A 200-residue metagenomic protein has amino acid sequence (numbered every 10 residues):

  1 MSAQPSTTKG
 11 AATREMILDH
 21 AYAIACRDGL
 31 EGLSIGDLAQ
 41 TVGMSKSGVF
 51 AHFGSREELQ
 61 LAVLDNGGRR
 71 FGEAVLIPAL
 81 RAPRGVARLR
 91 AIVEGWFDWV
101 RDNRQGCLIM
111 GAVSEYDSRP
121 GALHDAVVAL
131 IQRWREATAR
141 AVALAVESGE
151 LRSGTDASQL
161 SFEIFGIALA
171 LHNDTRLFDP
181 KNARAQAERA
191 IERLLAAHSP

Functional and structural regions predicted by a protein language model:
M1-A12: N-terminal intrinsically disordered/low-complexity leader segments
Q4, R193-P200: Generic C-terminal helix-cap and adjacent flexible tail
T13-M16, H20-E58, A62: Helix-turn-helix
H20, I24, G95, I167-D174: Amphipathic alpha-helical interface segments
A62, V75-G106, A157-I164: Hydrophobic alpha-helical connector segments
D65-G72: Short, basic, alpha-helical segments at the C-terminal edge of helix-turn-helix-like DNA-binding modules
R88, R101-A122: Amphipathic alpha-helical segments used for helix-helix packing
A122-Q132, V146-E192: Hydrophobic/aromatic-rich alpha-helical bundle segments in the mid-to-C-terminal region
